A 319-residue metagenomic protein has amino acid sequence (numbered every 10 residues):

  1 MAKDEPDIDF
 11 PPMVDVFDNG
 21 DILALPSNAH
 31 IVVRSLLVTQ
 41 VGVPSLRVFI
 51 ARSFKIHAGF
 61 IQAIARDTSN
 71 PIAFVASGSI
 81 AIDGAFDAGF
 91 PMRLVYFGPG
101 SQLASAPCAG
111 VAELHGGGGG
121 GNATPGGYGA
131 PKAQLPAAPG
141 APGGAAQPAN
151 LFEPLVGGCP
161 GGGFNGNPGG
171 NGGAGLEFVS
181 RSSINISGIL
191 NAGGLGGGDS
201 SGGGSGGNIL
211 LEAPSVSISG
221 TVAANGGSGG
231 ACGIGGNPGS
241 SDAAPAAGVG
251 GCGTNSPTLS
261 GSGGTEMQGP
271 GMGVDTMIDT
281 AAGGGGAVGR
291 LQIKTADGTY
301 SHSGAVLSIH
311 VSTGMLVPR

Functional and structural regions predicted by a protein language model:
M1-S45, S53, N70-A73, S77-Q292: Glycine-centric low-complexity/flexibility signal
I56, A63-D67: Structural recognition of beta-strand segments within beta-rich domains
A58-G59, G158: Glycine-centered secondary-structure boundary/capping sites
V222, T280-R319: Leucine-rich solenoid repeat scaffolds
